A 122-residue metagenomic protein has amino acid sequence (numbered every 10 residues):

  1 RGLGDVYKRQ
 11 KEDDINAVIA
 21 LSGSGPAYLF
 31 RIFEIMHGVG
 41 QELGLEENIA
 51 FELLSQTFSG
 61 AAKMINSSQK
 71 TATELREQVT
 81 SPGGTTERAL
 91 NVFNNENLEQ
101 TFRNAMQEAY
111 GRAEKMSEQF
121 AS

Functional and structural regions predicted by a protein language model:
G2-Y7: Short, small-residue-biased leader/transition segments that mark boundaries at the very start of proteins
K8-Q41, E52-N66, G84: Active-site-proximal catalytic alpha-helix in oxidoreductases
D14-N16, N48, E96, Q100: Hydrophobic alpha-helical context, especially transmembrane and signal-peptide helices
E46-E52: All-alpha amphipathic helical-bundle segments outside canonical DNA-binding/catalytic cores that form hydrophobic
E52-S122: NAD(P)-dependent Rossmann-like dehydrogenase/reductase catalytic/cofactor-binding core
